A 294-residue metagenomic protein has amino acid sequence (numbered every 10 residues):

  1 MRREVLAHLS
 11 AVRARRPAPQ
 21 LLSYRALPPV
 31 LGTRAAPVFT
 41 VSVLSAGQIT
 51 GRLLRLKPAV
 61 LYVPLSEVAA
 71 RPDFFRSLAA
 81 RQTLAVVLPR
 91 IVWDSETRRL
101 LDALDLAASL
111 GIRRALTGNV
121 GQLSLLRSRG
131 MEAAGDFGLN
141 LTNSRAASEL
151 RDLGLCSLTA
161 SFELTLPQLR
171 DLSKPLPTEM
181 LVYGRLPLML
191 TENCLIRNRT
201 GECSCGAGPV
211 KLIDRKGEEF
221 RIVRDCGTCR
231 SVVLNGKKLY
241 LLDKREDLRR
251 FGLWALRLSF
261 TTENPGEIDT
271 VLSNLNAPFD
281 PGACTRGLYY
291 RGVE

Functional and structural regions predicted by a protein language model:
M1-E149, L153-E294: Active-site pocket-lining/capping segments in soluble small-molecule metabolic enzymes
